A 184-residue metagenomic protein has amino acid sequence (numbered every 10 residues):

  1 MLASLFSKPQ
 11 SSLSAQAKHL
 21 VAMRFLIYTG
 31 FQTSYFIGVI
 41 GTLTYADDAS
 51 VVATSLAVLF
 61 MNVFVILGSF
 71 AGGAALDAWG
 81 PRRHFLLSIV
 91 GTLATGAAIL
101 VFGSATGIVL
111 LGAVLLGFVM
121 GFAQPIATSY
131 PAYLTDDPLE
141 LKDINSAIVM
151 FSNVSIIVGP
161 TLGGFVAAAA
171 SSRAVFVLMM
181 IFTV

Functional and structural regions predicted by a protein language model:
L2-V63: Helix-loop boundary and gating motifs at the non-cytosolic
H19-F36, M61-A74, L86-I89, G112-A168: Substrate-agnostic recognition of the 12-TM MFS/MFS-like secondary transporter fold
I40-Y45, V158-V177: Transmembrane alpha-helix termini and helix-breaking/packing motifs in multi-pass membrane transporters
D48, G80, V101-S104: Helix-breaking motifs and short loop linkers at transmembrane-helix boundaries and internal kinks in secondary membrane
P81-L87, A174-V175: Juxtamembrane helix-start motifs in multi-pass secondary transporters
V90-S104: C-terminal ends and interior cores of transmembrane alpha-helices in multi-pass membrane transporters/permeases
V101-A113: Helix-loop junctions at membrane interfaces in 12-TM secondary transporters
I181-V184: C-terminal membrane-cytosol helix-exit motif in multi-pass small-molecule transporters
